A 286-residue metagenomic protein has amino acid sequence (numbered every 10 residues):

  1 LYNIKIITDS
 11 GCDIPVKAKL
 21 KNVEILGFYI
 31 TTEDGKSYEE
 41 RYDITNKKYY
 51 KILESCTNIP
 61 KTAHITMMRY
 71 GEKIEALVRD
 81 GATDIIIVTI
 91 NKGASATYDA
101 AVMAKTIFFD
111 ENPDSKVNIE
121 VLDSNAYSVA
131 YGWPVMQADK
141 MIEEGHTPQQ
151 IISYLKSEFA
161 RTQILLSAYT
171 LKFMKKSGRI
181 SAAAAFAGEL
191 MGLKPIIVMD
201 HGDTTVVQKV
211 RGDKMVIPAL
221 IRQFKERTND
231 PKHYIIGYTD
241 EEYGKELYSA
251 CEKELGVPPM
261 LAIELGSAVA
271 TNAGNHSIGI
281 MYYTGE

Functional and structural regions predicted by a protein language model:
Y2-K5, G11-K19, V23-E33, A94-T97 (+4 more regions): Mixed-charge interfacial surface used for oligomerization/domain docking and macromolecular partner engagement
I4-H64, R69: N-terminal glycine-rich anion-binding loop in soluble enzyme alpha/beta folds
Y38, Y49-Y50, Y70, Y98 (+2 more regions): Aromatic side chains
E40, I44, K51, E72 (+3 more regions): Intrinsically disordered, low-complexity regions enriched in small/polar residues
N46-E54, E72-I74, S157, K214 (+1 more regions): Short alpha-helical interface patches
L53-E54, V78, I142, K175: Hydrophobic residues in alpha-helical segments
S55-T106, P148, I152: Glycine-rich phosphate- or other oxyanion-binding loops that anchor nucleotides, phosphorylated ligands
I86-T89, I119-D123: Short acidic, glycine/Ser/Thr-rich loop/turn "cap" segments at secondary-structure junctions
